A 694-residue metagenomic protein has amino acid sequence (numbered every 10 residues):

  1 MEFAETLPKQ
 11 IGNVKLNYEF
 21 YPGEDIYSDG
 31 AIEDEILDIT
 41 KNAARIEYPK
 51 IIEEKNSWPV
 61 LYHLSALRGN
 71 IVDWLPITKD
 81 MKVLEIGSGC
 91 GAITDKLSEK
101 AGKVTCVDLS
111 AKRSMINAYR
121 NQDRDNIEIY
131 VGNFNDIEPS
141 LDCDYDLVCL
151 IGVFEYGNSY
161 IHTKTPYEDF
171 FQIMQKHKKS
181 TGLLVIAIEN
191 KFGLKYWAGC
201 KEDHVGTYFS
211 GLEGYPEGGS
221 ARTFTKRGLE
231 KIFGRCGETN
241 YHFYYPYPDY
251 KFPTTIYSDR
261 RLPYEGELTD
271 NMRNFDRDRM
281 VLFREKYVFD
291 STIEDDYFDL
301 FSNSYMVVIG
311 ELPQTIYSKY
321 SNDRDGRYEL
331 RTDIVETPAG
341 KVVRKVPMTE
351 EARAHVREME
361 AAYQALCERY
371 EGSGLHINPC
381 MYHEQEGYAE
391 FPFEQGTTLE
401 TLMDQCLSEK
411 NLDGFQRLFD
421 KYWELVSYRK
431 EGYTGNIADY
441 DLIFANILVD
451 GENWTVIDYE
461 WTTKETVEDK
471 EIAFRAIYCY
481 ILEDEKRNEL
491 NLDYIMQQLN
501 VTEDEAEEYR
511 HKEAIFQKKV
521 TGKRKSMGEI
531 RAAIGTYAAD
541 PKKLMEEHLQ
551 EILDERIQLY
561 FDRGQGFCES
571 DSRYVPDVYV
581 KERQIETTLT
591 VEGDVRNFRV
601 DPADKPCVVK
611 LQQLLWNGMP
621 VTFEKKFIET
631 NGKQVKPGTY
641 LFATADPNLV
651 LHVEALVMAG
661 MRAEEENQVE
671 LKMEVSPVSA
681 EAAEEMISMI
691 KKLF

Functional and structural regions predicted by a protein language model:
M1-A43: N-terminal auxiliary segments of SAM/dcSAM-dependent transferases
C90-A101: Conserved SAM-binding loop of SAM-dependent methyltransferases across substrates and taxa, primarily the Class I
K164-L183: A short glycine-rich, Lys/Arg-flanked "PGG" loop and its adjoining helix->strand segment in the class I
V185-T207: Conserved class I S-adenosyl-L-methionine
E213-Y215, T434-N488: Catalytic activation segment of kinase domains across protein kinase-like and atypical kinase folds
Y320-C367: ATP-binding glycine-rich loop module of kinase domains
M359-G374, Q405-D441, A445: Conserved kinase catalytic-core helix
H376-F419: Conserved structural core of kinase catalytic domains
